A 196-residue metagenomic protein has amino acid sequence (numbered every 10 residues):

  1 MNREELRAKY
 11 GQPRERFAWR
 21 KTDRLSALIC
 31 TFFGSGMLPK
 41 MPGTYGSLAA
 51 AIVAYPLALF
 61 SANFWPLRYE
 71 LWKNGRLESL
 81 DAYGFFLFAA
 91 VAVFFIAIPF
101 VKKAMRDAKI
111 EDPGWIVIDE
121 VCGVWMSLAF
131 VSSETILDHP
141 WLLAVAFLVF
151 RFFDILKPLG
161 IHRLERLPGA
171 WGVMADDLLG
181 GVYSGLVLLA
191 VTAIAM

Functional and structural regions predicted by a protein language model:
N2-L48, L80, I98-S127, R151-Y183: Interhelical loop and helix-boundary elements at the membrane-water interface of polytopic inner-membrane proteins
L38-L57, F85-A89, V93: Short Lys/Arg-rich amphipathic alpha-helical segments
L48-A62, S127-E134, L188: Interfacial segments of multi-pass membrane proteins
A62-R76: Membrane-interface interhelical connector segments
W72-A82, A97: Membrane-interface segments at the starts/ends of alpha-helical transmembrane spans
S79, D112-V117, I136-F147: Internal alpha-helical transmembrane segments of multi-pass membrane proteins
L80-A92, W141-R151: Structural signature of hydrophobic alpha-helical transmembrane segments
L189-M196: Juxtamembrane boundary at the C-terminal end of a transmembrane helix
